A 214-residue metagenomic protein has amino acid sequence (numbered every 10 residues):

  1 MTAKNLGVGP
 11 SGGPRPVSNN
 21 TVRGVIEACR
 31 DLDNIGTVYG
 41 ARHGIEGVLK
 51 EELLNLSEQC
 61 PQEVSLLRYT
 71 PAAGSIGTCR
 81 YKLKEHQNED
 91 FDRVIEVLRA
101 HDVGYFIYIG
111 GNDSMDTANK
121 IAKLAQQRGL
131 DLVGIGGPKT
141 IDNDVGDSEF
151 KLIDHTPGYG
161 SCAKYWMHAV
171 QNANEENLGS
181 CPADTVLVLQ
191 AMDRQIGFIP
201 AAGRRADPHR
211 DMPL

Functional and structural regions predicted by a protein language model:
M1-E52: N-terminal phosphate-binding or glycine-rich loops at protein starts, especially the Walker A/P-loop of NTPases
A3-V8, R68-Y81, T140-D154, A183: Gly-rich Lys/Arg/Thr-decorated short loops/hinges at beta-loop-alpha junctions or inter-strand turns that position
N5-R15, G74-R80, G104-G110, V186-A191: Short glycine-rich or small-residue beta-strand-to-loop segments that form or flank ligand, phosphate, metal/Fe-S
G12, R42-V48, R80-K82, G111-S114 (+2 more regions): Acidic, glycine-rich active-site loops and adjacent beta-strand->loop/helix elements that engage anionic groups
P14-V25, V48-L49, N88-D92, N112-K120 (+2 more regions): Short glycine/serine/threonine-rich phosphate/pyrophosphate-binding segments that cradle anionic phosphate groups
I35, A72, D131-L132: A generic structural signal for alpha->beta connector loops
K50-G104, D113-S114, I153-G160, K164 (+1 more regions): Glycine-rich oxoanion-binding loops at beta->alpha junctions
V97, Y105-G110, D116-I135, L152-L214: Accessory alpha-helical/coil subdomains and C-terminal extensions that flank or cap enzyme catalytic cores
